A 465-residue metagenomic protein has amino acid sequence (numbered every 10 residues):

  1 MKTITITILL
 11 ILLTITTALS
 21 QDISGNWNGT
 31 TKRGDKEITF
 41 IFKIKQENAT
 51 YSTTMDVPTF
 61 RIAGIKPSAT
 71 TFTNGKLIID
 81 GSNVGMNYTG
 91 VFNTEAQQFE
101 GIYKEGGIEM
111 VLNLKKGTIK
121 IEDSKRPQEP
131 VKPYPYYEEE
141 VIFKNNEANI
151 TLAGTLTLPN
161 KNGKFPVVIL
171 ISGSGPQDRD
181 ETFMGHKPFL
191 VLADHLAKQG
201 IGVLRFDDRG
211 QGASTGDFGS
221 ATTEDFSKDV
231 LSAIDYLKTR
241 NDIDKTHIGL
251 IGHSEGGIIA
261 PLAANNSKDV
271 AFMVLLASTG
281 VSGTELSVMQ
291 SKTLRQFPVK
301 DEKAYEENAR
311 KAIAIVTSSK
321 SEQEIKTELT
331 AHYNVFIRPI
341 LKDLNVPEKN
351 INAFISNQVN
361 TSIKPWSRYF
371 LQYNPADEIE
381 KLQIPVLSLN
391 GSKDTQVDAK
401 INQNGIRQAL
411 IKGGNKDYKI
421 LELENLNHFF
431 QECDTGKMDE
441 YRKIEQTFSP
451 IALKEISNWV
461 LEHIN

Functional and structural regions predicted by a protein language model:
Q21-T94, Q98-E105, P135-Y136, F189: Central antiparallel beta-sheet cores of small beta-barrel/beta-sandwich binding domains
I119-G163: N-terminal cap/lid segment of alpha/beta-hydrolase-fold proteins
K164-S174: Short beta-strand element of the alpha/beta-hydrolase
T182-V203: Short amphipathic alpha-helix adjacent to the substrate-entry channel of hydrolases
S220-N241: Alpha/beta-hydrolase active-site loop
V274-E380: Accessory cap/linker subdomain of secreted extracellular hydrolases
L382, S388-N390: Short beta-strand/loop motif that positions the catalytic acidic residue of the alpha/beta-hydrolase fold
T395-N404: Conserved alpha/beta-hydrolase "acid-adjacent" motif
